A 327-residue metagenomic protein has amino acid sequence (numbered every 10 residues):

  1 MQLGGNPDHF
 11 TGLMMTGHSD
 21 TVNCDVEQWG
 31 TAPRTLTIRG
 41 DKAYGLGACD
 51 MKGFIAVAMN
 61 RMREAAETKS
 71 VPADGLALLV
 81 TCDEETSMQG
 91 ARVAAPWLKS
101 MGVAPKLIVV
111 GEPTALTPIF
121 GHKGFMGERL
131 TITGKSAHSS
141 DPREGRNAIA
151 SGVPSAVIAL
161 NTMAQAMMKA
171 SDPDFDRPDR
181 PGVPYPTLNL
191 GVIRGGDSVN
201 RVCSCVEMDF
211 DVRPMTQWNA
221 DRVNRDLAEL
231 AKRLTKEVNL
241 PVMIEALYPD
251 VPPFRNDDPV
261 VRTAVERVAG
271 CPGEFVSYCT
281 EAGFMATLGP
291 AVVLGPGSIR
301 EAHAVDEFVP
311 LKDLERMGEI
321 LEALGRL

Functional and structural regions predicted by a protein language model:
M1-G4, R129-T131: Short, well-ordered beta-strand micro-motif
G5-G12, G289: Proline/glycine-enriched tight loop/beta-turn segments at coil->beta junctions that connect or precede beta-strands
D8, R39-D41, R61-A77, M101-A104 (+3 more regions): Phosphate-handling active-site elements
F10-A77: Active-site metal-coordination/substrate-binding segment of hydrolases, especially metallo-dependent peptidases
T16-H18, L79-T81, I108-E112, T131-T133 (+2 more regions): Short beta-strand segments
C24-I38, P105, F120-I132: Acidic-glycine-rich active-site phosphate/pyrophosphate-binding loop
M51-G127: Acidic/histidine-rich catalytic neighborhood of metal-dependent amide-processing enzymes
G127-L327: Metal-dependent amide/peptide-bond hydrolase catalytic core, centered on the "pita-bread" metallohydrolase fold
